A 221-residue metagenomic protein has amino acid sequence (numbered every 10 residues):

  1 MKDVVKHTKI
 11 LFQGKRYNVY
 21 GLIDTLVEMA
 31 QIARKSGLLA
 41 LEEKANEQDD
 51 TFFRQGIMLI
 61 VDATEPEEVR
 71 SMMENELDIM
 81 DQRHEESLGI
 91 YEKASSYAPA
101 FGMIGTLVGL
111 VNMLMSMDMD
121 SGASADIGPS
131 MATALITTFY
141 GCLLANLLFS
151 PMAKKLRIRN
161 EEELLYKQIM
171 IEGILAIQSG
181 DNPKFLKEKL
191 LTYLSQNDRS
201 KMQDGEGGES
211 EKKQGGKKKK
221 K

Functional and structural regions predicted by a protein language model:
M1-S87, E162-K221: Large intracellular
E76-R159: Helix-termination/interfacial motifs at the ends of transmembrane alpha-helices
